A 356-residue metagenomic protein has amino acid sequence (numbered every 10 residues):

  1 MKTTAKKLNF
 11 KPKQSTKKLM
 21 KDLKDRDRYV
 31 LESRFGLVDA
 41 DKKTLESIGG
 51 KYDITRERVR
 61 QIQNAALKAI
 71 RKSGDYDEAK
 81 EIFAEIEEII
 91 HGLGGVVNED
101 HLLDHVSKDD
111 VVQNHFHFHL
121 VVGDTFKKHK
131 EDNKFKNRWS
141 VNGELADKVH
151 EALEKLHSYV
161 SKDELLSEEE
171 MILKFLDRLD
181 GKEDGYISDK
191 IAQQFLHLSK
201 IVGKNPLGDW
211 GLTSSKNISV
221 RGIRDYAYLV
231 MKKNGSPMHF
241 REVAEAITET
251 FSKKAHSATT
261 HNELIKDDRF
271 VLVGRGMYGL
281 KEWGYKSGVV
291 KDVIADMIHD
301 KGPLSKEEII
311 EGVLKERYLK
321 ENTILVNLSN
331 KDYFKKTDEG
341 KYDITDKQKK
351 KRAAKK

Functional and structural regions predicted by a protein language model:
M1-K356: C-terminal non-catalytic scaffold/interaction domains in large multidomain proteins
